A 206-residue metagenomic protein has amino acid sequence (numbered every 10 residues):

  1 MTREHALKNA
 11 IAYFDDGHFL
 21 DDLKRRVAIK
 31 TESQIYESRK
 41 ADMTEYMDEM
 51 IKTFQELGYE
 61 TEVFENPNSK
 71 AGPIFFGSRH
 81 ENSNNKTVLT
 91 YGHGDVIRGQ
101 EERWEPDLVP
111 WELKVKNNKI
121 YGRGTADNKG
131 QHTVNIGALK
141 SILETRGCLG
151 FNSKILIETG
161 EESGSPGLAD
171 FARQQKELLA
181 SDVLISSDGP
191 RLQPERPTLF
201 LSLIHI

Functional and structural regions predicted by a protein language model:
T2-R123, I142-F151: Acidic/His- and Gly-rich active-site-bordering loop/insert found across diverse amide/peptide-bond hydrolases
N128-S202: Acidic/histidine-rich catalytic neighborhood of metal-dependent amide-processing enzymes
I204-I206: Conserved small/polar residues in nucleotide/adenosyl-binding loops
